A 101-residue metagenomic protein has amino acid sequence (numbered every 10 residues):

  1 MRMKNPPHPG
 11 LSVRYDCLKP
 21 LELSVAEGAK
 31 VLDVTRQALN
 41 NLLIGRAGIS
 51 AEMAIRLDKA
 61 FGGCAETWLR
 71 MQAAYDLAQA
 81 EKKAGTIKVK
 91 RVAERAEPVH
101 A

Functional and structural regions predicted by a protein language model:
M1-L23, R70: A short, Lys/Arg-rich alpha-helix, primarily the initiator
N5-P6, A26, K59, A65-T67: Peripheral/terminal regions associated with large enzymatic or DNA-binding modules
R14, L39-N40, A65: Alpha-helical structural signal
E22-N41: Short alpha-helical DNA-recognition segment
T35, R46, F61, Q72-Y75: The DNA-recognition helices of helix-turn-helix-type DNA-binding domains
N41-I44, R70: Base-recognition residues in the alpha-helical recognition helix of bacterial helix-turn-helix
R46-K59: Short, basic-rich loop-to-helix N-cap that marks the start of a DNA-contacting helix
G63, L69-A101: Short, charged recognition helix plus adjacent turn of helix-turn-helix-like nucleic-acid-binding domains
